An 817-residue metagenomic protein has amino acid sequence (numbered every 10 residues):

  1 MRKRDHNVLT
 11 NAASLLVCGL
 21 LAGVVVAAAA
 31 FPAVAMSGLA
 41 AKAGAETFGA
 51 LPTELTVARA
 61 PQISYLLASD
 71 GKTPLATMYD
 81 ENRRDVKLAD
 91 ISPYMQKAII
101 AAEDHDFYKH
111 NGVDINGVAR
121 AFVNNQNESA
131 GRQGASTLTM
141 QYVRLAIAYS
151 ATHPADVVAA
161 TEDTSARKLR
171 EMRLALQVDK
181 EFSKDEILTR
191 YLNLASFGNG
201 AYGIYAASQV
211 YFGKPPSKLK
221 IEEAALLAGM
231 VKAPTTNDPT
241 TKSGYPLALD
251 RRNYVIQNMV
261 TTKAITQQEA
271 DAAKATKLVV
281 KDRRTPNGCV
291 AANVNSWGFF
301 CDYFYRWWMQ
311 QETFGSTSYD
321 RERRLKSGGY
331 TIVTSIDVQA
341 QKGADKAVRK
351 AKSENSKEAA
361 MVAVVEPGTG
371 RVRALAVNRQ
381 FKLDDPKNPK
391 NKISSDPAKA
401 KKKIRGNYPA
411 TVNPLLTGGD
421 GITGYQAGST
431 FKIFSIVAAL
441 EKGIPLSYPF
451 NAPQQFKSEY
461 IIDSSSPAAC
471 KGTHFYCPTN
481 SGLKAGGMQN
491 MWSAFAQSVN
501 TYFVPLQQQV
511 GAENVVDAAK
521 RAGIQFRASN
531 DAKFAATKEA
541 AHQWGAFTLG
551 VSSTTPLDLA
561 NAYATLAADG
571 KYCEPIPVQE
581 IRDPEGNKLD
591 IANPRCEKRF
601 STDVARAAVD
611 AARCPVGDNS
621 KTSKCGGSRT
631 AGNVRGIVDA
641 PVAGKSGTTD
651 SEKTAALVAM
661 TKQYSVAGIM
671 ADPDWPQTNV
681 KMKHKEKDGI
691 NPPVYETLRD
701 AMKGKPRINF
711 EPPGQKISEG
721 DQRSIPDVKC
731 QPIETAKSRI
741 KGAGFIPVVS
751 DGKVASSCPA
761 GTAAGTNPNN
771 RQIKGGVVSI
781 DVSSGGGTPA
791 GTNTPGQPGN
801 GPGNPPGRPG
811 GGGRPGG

Functional and structural regions predicted by a protein language model:
M1-Y65: N-terminal type II signal-anchor transmembrane helix that functions as the membrane-insertion/stop-transfer segment
G44-Y94: Terminal hydrophobic membrane-targeting helix
T73-R84, A206, D238-K242, E322-L325 (+6 more regions): Short pre-catalytic segments that frame enzyme active sites
I91, A101-D114, E128-G134, V178-S183 (+15 more regions): Bacterial peptidoglycan biogenesis and beta-lactam-recognition machinery
G112-A130, M140, D271-V294, I336 (+1 more regions): Acidic helix-start/capping segments at beta-turn-to-alpha-helix junctions
A135-S335, D531, G545-F547, A564: Non-catalytic, structured segments within soluble enzyme domains
T334-S353, V362, L375-N378, K382-Q426 (+3 more regions): A penicillin-recognizing enzyme superfamily signal
G704-G817: Ligand-recognition elements built from short beta-strands and adjacent flexible loops
